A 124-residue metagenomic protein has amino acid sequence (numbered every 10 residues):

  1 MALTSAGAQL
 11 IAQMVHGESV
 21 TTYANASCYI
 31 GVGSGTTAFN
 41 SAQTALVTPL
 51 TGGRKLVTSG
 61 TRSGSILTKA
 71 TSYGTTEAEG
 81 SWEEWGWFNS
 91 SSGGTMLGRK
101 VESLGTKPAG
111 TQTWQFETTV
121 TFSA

Functional and structural regions predicted by a protein language model:
M1-E83, S90-A124: Small cysteine-rich, disulfide-bonded extracellular modules of the LU/uPAR three-finger superfamily and closely related
